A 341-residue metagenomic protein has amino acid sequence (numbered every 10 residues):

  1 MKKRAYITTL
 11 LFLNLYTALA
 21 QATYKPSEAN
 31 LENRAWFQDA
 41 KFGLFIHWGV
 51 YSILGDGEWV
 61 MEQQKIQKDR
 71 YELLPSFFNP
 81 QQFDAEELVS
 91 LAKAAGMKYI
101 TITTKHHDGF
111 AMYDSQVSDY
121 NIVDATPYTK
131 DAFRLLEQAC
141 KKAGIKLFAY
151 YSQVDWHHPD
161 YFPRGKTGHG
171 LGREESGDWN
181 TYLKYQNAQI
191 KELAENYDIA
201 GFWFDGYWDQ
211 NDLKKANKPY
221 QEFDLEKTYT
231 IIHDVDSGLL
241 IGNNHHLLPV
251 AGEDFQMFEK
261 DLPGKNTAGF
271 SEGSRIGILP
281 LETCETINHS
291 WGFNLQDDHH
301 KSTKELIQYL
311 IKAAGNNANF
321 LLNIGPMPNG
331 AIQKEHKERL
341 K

Functional and structural regions predicted by a protein language model:
M1-T23: Bacterial Sec-dependent N-terminal signal peptides
Q21-K341: Mature catalytic domains of secreted/periplasmic carbohydrate-active enzymes
